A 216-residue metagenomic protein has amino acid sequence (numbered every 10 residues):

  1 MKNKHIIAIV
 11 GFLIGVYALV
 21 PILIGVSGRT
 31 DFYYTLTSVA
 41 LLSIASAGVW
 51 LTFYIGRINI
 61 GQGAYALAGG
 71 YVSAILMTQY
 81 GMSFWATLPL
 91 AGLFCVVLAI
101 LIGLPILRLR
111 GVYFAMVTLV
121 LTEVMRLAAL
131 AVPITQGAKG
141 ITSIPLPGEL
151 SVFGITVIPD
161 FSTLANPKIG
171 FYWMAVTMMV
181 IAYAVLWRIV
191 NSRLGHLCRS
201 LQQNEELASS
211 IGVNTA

Functional and structural regions predicted by a protein language model:
M1-A216: Transmembrane alpha-helices and adjacent helix-loop boundaries
